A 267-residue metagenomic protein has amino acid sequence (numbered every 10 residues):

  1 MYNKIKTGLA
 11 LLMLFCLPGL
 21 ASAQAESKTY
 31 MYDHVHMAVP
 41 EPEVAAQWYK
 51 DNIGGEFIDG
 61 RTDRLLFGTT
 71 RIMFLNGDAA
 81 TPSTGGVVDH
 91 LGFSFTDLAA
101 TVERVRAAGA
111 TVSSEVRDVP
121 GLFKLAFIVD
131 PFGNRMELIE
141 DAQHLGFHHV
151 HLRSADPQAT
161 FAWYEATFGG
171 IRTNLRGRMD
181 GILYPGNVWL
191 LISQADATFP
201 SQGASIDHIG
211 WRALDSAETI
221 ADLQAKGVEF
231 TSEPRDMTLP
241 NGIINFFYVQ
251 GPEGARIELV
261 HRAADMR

Functional and structural regions predicted by a protein language model:
M1-L9: Bacterial N-terminal signal peptides that target proteins for export
G8-G19: Bacterial N-terminal signal peptides
A23-K28, V102, R106-L152, N174-R176 (+5 more regions): Vicinal oxygen chelate
S27-G77, V119-F123, F127, H151-L190 (+4 more regions): Core segments of cupin and vicinal oxygen chelate
Y30-H34, G86-H90, L145-H149, A204-H208 (+1 more regions): Short, solvent-exposed beta-strand edge segments and adjacent coil->beta transition regions
A38, G92-S94, H151-R153, G210-R212: Short hydrophobic/aromatic beta-strand micro-patches that form the beta-sheet surface supporting nucleotide- or nucleic
R64-G109, S114: Mid-chain, structured segments of secreted extracytoplasmic proteins
F95-L98, A213-A217: Short proline/glycine-enriched turn/loop motifs at strand-loop junctions of beta-rich domains
